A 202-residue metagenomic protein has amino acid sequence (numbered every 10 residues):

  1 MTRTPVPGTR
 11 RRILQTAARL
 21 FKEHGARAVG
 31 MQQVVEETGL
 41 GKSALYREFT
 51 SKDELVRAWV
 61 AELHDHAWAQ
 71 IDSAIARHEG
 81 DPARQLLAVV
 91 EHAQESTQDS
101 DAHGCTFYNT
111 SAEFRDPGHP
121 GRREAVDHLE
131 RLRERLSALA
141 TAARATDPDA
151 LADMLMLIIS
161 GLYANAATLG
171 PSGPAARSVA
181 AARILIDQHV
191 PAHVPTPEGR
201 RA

Functional and structural regions predicted by a protein language model:
M1-H24, A28-L40, E54-R57: Basic, helix-initiating cap at the start of DNA-binding domains
S43: Key DNA-contact positions within bacterial/archaeal DNA-binding proteins
Y46-F49, D53, E113: A short His-aromatic
V56-L63, Q70: Alpha-helical DNA-contacting segments of helix-turn-helix folds
A58, D72-H103, A142, A152-L155: Hydrophobic alpha-helical connector segments
V60, H64, R122-E130: Amphipathic, non-transmembrane alpha-helical scaffold segments
Q85, D99-P120: Amphipathic alpha-helical segments used for helix-helix packing
G118-D127, T141-A202: Hydrophobic/aromatic-rich alpha-helical bundle segments in the mid-to-C-terminal region
